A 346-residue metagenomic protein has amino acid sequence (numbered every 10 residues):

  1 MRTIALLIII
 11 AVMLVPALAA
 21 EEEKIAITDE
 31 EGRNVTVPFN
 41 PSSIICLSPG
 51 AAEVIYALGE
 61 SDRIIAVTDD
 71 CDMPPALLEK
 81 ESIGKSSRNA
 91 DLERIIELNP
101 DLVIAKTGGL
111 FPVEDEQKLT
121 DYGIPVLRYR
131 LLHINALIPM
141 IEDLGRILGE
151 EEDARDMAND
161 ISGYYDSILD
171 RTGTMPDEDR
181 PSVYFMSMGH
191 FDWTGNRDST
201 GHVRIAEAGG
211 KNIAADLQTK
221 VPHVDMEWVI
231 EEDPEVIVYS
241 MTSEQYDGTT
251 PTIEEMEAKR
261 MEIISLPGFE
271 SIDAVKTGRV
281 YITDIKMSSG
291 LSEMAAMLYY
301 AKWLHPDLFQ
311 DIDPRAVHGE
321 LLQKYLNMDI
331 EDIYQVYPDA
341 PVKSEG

Functional and structural regions predicted by a protein language model:
M1-E21: Secretory targeting signatures
E23-I27, N34-T36, S43, V113-W193 (+3 more regions): Extracytoplasmic substrate-binding proteins
E30-G32, E81-E93, L132, L217-M226: Short helix-initiation/N-cap motifs at beta->coil->alpha
V35-N40, P75-S82, E207-Q218: A local structural motif
S43-L98, L102-L110: A short, structured surface patch at a secondary-structure boundary
D70-D72, T194-K220: Alpha-helical, coiled-coil/dimerization segments enriched in small aliphatic residues
D91-N99, Y122, V224-D233: Short helices/loops that flank or line small-molecule/ion binding pockets
D233-R279: Flexible, solvent-exposed loop/hinge segments that line or gate ligand/substrate-binding clefts
